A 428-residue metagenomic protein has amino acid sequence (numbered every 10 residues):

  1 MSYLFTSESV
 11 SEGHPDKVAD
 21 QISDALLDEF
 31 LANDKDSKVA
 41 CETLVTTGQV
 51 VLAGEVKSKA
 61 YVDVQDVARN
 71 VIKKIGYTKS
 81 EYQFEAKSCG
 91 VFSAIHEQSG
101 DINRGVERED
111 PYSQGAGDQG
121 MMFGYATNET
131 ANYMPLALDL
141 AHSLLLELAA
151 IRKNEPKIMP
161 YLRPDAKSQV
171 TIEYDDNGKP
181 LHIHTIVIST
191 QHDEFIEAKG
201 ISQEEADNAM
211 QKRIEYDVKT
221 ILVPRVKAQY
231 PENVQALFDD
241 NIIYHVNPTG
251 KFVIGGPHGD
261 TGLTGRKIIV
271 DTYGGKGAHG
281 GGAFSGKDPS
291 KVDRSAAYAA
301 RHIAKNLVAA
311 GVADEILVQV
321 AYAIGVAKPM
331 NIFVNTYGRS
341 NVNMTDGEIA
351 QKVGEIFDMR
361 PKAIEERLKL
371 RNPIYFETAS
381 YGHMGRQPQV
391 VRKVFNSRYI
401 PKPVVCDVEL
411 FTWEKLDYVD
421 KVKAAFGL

Functional and structural regions predicted by a protein language model:
M1-A40, V419, A425-L428: N-terminal, positively charged regions that mediate nucleic acid binding
T6, D66, K73-I254, S380 (+3 more regions): Glycine-rich, mobile lid/loop segments that gate access to catalytic sites or pores
E8-V10, H14-A19, G115-T130, V253-A278 (+2 more regions): Conserved phosphate/anionic-ligand binding catalytic regions in large, soluble enzymes, centered on
E12-L31, A126-A150, K287-G311: Alpha-helical support elements that line or immediately flank enzyme active sites and cofactor-binding pockets
V39-C41, A166-I172, I242-V246, V312-A323: A short glycine-rich, hydrophobically flanked beta-strand micro-motif that places a catalytic Asp/Glu for divalent metal
A40-S58, I324-K328: Short, charge-patterned binding micro-sites
T46, A313-E315, Y322-L428: Internal helix-turn-beta structural module
I268, Y273-L317, K328-N335: C-terminal catalytic subdomain
